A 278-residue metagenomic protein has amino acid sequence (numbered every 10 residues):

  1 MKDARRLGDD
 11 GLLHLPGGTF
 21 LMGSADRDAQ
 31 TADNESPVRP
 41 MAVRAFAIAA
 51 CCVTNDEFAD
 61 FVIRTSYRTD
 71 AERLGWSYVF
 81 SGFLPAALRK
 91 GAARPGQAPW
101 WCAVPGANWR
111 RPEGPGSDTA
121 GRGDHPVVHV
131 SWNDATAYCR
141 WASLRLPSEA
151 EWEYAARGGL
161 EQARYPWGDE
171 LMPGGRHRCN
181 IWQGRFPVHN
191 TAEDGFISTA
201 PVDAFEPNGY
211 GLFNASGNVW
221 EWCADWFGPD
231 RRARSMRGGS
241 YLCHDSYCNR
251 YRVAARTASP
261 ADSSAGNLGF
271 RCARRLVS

Functional and structural regions predicted by a protein language model:
A4-D9, L13-H14: GGW-centered surface loops in extracellular recognition modules
L15, L21, A25-D26, R68 (+2 more regions): Functional-site microenvironments in short loops/helix caps that host divalent-cation chemistry
F20, A25-R44, P115-D118: Short, conserved catalytic-motif segment at the N-terminal edge
A49: An anion-binding catalytic pocket shared by soluble metabolic enzymes
T54: Acidic-aromatic/histidine active-site loop/patch
F61-R64: Core segments of cupin and vicinal oxygen chelate
G266-S278: Short, structured beta-strand segments at or near domain termini in extracellular proteins/domains
